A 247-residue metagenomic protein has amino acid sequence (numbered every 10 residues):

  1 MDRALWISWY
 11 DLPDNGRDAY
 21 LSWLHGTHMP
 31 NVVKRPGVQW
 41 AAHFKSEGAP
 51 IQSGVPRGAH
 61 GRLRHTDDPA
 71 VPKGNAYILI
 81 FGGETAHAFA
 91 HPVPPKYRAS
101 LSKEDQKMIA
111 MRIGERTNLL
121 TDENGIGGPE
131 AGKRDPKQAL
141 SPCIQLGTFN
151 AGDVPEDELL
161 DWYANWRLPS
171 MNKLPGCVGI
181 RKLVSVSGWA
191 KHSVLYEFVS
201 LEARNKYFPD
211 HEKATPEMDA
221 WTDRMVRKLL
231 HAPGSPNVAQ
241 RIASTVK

Functional and structural regions predicted by a protein language model:
M1-K247: Macromolecular interaction modules
